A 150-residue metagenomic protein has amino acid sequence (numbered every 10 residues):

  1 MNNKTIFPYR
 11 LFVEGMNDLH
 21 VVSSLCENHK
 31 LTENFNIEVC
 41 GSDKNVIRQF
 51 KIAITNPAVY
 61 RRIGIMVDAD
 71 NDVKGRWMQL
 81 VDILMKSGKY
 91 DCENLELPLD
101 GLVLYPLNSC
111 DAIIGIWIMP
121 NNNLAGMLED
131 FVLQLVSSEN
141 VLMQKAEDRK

Functional and structural regions predicted by a protein language model:
M1-N71: Acidic, glycine-rich catalytic loops of TOPRIM or P-loop NTPase phosphate-binding modules used across DNA replication
G75-K150: Activity-critical C-terminal alpha-helical subdomain
